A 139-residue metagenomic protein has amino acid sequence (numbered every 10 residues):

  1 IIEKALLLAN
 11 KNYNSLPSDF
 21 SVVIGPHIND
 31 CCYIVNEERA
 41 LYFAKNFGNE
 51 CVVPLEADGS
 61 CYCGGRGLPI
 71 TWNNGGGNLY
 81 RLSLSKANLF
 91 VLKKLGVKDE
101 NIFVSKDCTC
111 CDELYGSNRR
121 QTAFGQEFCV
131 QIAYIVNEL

Functional and structural regions predicted by a protein language model:
I1-L139: Active-site microenvironment for binding and transforming phosphate-containing groups
